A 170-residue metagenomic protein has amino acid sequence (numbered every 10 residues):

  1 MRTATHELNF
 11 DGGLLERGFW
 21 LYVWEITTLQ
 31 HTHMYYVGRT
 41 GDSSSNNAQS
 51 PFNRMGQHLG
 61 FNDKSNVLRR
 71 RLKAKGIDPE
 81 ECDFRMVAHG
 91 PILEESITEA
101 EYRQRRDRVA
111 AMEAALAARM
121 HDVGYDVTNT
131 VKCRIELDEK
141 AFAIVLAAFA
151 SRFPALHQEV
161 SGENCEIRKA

Functional and structural regions predicted by a protein language model:
M1-M34, T40-A170: Boundary/linker segments flanking structured domains
